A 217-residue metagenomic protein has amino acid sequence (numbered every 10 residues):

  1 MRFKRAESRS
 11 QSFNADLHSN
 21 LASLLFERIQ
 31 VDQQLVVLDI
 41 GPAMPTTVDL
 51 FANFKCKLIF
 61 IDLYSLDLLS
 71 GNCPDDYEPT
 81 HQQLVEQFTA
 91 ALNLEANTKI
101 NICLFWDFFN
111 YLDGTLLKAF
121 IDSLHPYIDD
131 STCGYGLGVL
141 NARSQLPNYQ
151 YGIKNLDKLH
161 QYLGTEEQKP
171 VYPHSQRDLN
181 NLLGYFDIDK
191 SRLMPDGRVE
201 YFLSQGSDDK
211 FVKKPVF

Functional and structural regions predicted by a protein language model:
M1-I29, Q34-V37, M44-L92, C133-F217: Class I (Rossmann-like) S-adenosyl-L-methionine-dependent methyltransferase catalytic domain, capturing the SAM-binding
Q34, K99-I100: Local beta-strand N-terminus motif with an aromatic residue
A43-P45, N110-Y111: Gly/Ser/Thr-rich loops at beta-strand to alpha-helix junctions that form or flank small-molecule/cofactor-binding
T47, L116-L117: Residues at alpha-helix caps and immediate loop-helix transition turns in enzyme cores, especially N- and C-cap
I100-L116: A short SAM/SAH-binding and catalytic strip from SAM-dependent methyltransferases
K118-C133: A short glycine-rich, Lys/Arg-flanked "PGG" loop and its adjoining helix->strand segment in the class I
